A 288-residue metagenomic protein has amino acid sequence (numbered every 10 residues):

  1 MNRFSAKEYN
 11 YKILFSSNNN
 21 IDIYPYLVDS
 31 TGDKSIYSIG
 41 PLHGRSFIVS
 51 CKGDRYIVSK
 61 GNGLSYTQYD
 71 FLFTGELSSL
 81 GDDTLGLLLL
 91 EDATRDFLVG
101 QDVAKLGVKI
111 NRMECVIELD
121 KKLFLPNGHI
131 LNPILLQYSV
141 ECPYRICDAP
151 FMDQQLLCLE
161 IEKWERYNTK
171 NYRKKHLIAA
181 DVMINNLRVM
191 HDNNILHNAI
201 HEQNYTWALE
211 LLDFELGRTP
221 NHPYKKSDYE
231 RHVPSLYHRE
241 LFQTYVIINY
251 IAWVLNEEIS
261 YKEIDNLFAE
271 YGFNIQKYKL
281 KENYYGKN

Functional and structural regions predicted by a protein language model:
M1-G40, S65, L80, K174 (+2 more regions): Regulatory N- and C-terminal appendages and interdomain linkers associated with kinase/kinase-like NTP transferase
Y24-K163, D192: Conserved ATP-binding subdomain of kinase catalytic cores across diverse folds
E91-R95, V182, H197-A199: Short, glycine/acidic-rich beta->alpha junctions
V99, N185-N186: Conserved hydrophobic core/spine positions of the Hanks-type protein kinase catalytic domain
K121-Y138, I195-N249: Catalytic activation segment of kinase domains across protein kinase-like and atypical kinase folds
W164-Y167, T219: Intrinsically disordered, low-complexity linkers and terminal regions that flank or interleave Cys/His-based
N168-I178: Activation segment of protein kinase catalytic domains, centered on the conserved DFG
R188-I195: Protein kinase catalytic-loop region centered on the HRD/HxD motif
